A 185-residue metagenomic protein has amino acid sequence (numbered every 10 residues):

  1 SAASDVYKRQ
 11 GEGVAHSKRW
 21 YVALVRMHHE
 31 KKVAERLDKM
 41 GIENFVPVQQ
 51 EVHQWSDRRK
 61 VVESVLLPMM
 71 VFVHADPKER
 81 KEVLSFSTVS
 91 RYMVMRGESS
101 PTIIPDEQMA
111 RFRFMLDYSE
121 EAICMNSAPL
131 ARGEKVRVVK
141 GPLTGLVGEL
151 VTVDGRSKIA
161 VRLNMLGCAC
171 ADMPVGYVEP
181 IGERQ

Functional and structural regions predicted by a protein language model:
S1-Y7: Short, small-residue-biased leader/transition segments that mark boundaries at the very start of proteins
G13-R137, Y177-Q185: Basic nucleic-acid-binding interfaces
S90, L166-A169: Short, surface-exposed beta-strand-loop junctions and turns on beta-sheet-rich folds
G145-T152: Short beta-strand-centered aromatic/proline hotspots
T152-D154, M165: A generic beta-sheet turn/junction motif
A160, C168-V178: A short macromolecule-binding patch
